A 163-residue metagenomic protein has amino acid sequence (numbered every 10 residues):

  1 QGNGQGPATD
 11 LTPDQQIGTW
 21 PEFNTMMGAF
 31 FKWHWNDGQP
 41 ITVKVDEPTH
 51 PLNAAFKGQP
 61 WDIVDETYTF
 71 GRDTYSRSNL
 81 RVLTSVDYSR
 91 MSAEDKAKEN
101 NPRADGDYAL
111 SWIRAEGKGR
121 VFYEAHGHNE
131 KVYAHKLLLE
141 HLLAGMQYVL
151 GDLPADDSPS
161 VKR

Functional and structural regions predicted by a protein language model:
Q1-G2: Catalytic nucleophile loop
G6-P21, A54-A55: N-terminal cap/leader regions of alpha/beta-hydrolase-fold enzymes, predominantly small-molecule hydrolases
A8, D37, E130-K131: Residue-level detector of alpha-helix boundaries and kinks
L11, Q15, P40, K44 (+1 more regions): A general boundary/transition motif marking the beginning of the first structured unit of a protein
P13-Q16, W61-I63, R81, D105 (+2 more regions): Short linear sequence motifs
F23-G117: Catalytic beta-strand/loop cores that center a nucleophilic Ser/Cys/Thr and support acyl-enzyme chemistry
S89-R163: Extracellular ligand-binding/catalytic regions of CAZymes and related secreted enzymes and adhesion modules
